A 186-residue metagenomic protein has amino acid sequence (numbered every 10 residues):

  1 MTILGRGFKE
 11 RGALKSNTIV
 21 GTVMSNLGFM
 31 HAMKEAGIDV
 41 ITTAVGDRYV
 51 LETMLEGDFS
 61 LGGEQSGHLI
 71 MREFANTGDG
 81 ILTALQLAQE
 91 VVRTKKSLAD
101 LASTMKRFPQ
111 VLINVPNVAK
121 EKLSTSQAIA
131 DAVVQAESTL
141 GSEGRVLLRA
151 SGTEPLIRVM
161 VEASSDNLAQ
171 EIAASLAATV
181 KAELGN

Functional and structural regions predicted by a protein language model:
M1-E10: Cysteine protease catalytic core and zymogen-processing segment of caspase-like enzymes
E10-N186: Phosphate-binding and adjacent anionic-ligand microenvironments
